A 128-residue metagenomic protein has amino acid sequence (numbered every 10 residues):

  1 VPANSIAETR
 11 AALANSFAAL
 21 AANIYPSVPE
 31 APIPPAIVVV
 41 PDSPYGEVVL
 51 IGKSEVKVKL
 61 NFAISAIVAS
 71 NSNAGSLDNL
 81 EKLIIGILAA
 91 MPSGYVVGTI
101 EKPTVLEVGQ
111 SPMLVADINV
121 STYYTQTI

Functional and structural regions predicted by a protein language model:
V1-P32, S43-I128: Charged, amphipathic alpha-helical segments and their flanking helix caps
P34-V39: A short glycine-rich, His/Asp/Glu-containing loop-to-beta-strand
